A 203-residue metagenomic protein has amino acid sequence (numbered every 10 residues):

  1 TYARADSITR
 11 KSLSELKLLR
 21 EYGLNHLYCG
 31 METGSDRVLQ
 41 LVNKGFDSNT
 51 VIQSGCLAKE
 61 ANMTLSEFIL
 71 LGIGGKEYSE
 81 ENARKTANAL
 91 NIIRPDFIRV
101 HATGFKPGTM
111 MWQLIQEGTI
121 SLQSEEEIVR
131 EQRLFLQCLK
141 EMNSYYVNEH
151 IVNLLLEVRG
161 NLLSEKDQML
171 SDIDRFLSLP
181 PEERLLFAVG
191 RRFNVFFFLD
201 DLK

Functional and structural regions predicted by a protein language model:
T1-A3, L27-C29, L65-I69, I98-V100 (+1 more regions): Hydrophobic faces of well-ordered beta-strands that scaffold small-molecule active sites in alpha/beta enzyme cores
T1-N49, Q53, A58-E60, K140: Conserved SAM/AdoMet-binding glycine-rich loop
T1-T9, T50-K76, R192-K203: Mobile, glycine- and charge-enriched loop segments and immediately flanking short secondary-structure elements within
D6, G34-V38, A58-N82, H101-P107 (+1 more regions): Conserved strand-turn element in the central/C-terminal portion of the radical SAM core barrel that lines
K11-E15, G74-I92: Catalytic cores of alpha/beta
S12, V51, A83-T86, I128 (+1 more regions): Aromatic/hydrophobic pocket-lining residues that form the small-molecule binding cavity in soluble enzyme cores
K17-L19, G45-D47, R84-T86, Q116-G118 (+1 more regions): Short, hinge-like loop/turn segments at secondary-structure boundaries
N91, F97-K203: Auxiliary Fe-S-binding modules of radical SAM enzymes
